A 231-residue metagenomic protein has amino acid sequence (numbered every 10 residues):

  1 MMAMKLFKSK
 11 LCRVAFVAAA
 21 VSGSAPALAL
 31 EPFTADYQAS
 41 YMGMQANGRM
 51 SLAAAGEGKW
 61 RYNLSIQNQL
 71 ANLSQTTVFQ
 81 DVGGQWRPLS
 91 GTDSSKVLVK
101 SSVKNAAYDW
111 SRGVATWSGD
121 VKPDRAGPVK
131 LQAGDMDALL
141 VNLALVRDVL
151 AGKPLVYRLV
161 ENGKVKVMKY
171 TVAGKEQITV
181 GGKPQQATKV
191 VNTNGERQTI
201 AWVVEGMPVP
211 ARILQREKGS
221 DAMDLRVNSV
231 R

Functional and structural regions predicted by a protein language model:
A3-A15: Bacterial N-terminal signal peptides that target proteins for export
A15-V17, A27, V180: Cleavable N-terminal signal peptides
S22-S24: N-terminal signal peptide c-region/cleavage motif recognized by signal peptidases
L30-W110, V149-R231: Acidic, serine/threonine-rich low-complexity disordered tracts
K100-D148: Hydrophobic, well-structured mid-protein blocks that either form specific transmembrane helices
